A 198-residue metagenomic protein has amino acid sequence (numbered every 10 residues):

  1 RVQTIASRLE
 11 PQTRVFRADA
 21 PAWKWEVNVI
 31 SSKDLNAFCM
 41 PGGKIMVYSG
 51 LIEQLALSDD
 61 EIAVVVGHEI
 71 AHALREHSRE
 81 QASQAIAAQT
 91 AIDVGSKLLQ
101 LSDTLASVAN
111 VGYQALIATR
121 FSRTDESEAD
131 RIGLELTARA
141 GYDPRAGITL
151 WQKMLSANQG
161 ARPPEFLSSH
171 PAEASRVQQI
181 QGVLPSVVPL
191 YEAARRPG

Functional and structural regions predicted by a protein language model:
R1-G198: A Zn2+-metalloprotease active-site environment signal
